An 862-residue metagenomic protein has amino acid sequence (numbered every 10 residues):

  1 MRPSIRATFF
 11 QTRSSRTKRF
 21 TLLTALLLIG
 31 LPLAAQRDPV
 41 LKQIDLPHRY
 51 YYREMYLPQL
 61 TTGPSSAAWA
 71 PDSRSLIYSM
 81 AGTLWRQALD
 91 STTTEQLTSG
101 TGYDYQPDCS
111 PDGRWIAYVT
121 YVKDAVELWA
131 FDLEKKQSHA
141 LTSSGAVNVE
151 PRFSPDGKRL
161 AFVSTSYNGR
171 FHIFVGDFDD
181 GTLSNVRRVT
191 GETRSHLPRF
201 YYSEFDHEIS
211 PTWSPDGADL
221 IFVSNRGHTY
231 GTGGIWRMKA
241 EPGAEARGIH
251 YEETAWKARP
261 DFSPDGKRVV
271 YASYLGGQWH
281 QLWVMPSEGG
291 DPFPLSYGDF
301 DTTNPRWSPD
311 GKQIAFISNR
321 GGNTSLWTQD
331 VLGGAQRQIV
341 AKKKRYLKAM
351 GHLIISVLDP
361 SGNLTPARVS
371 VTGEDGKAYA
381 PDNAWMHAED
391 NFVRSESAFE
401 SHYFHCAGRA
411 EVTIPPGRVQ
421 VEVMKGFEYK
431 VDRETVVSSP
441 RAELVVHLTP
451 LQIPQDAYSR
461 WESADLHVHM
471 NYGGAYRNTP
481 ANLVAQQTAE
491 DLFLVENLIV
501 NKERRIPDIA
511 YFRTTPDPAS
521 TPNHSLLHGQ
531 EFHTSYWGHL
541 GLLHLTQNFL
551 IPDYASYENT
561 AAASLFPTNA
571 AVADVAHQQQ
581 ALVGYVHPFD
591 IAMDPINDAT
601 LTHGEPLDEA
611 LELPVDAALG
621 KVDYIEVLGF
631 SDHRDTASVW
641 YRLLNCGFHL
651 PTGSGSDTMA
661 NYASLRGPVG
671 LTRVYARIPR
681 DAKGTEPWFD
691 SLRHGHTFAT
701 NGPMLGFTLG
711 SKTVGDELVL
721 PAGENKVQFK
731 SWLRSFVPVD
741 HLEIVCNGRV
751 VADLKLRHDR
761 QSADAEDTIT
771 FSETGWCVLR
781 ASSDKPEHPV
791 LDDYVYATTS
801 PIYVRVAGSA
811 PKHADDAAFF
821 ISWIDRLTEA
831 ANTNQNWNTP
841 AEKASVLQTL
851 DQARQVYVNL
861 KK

Functional and structural regions predicted by a protein language model:
T21-G30: Bacterial N-terminal signal peptides
Q36-G63, I339: N-terminal pre-domain segments of enzymes
D38-V40, L60-T61, S79-W85, S99-D104 (+10 more regions): A flexible loop/linker signature enriched in serine peptidases of the S9 family
Y50-W85: Beta-strand-rich domains and repeat architectures in extracellular enzymes and scaffolds, especially beta-propellers
D72-R74, D112-R114, D156-K158, D216-A218 (+2 more regions): Short coil/turn segments that connect the beta-strands within blades of beta-propeller domains
K343, M350-V412, M424, E434-V436 (+6 more regions): Charged catalytic cores and adjacent phosphate/nucleic-acid-binding surfaces used for phosphate/nucleic-acid chemistry
L444-L498, H813-L827: An acidic-aromatic substrate-binding cleft motif
